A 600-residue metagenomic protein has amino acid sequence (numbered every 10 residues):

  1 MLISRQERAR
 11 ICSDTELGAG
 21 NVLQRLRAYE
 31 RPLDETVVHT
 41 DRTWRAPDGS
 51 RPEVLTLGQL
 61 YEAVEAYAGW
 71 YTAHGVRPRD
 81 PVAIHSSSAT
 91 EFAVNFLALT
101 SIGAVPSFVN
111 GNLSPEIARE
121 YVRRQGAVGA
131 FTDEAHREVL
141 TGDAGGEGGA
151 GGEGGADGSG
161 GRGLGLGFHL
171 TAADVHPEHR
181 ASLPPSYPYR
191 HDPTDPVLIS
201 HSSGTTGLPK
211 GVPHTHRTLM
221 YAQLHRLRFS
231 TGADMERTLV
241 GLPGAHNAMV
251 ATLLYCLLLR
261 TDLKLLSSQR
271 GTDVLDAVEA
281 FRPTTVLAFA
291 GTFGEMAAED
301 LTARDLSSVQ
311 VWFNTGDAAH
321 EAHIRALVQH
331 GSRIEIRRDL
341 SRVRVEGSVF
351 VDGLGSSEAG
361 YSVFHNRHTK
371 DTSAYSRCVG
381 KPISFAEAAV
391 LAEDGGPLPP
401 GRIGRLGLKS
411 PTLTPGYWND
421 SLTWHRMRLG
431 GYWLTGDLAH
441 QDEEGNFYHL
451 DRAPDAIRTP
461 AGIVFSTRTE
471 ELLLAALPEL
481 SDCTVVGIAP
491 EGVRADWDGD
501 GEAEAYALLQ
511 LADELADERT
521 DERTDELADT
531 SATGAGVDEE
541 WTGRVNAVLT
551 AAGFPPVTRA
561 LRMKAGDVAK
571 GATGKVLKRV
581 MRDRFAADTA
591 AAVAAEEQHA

Functional and structural regions predicted by a protein language model:
M1-H74, A144-G146, G154-G160, E491-G492 (+4 more regions): N-lobe entry segment of adenylate-forming
E35-T36, R180-H201, L208, T231-R237: Conserved pre-ATP/AMP-binding loop-to-beta segment of ANL
S50-E53, A68-L113, G241-P243: Conserved AMP-binding/adenylate-forming
V54-G58, V197-Y221: Conserved AMP-binding A3 loop
A130, V286, S410, L438-F554 (+1 more regions): AMP-binding/adenylate-forming catalytic core of the ANL superfamily
M220-R237, A245-T285, G291, E299: Conserved AMP-binding/adenylation subdomain of ANL enzymes
T261, W312, A319, I324-N446 (+2 more regions): Conserved AMP-binding/adenylate-forming
I457, T484-A489, Y506-A507, A547-A600: Conserved C-terminal "lid"/linker of ANL adenylate-forming enzymes
